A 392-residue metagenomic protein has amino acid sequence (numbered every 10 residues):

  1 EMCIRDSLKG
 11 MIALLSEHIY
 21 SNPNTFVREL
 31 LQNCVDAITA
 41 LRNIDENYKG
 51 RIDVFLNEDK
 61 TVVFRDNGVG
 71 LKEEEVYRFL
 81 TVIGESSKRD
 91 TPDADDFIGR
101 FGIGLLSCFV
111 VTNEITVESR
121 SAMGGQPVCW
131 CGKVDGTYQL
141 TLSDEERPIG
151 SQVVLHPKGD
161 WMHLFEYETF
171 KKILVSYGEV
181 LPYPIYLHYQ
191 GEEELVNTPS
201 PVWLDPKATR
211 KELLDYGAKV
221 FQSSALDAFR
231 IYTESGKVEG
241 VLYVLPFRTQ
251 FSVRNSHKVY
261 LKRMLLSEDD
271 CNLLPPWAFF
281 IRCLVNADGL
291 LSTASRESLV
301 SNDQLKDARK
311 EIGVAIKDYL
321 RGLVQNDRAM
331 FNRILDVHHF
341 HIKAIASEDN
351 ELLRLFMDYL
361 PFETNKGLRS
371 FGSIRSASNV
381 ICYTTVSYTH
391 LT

Functional and structural regions predicted by a protein language model:
E1-D6, V386, H390-T392: Residue-level detector of conserved catalytic or cofactor/ligand-binding positions in enzyme active sites
E1-F165: GHKL (Bergerat-fold) ATPase N-terminal catalytic module, capturing the glycine-rich phosphate-binding loop and acidic
F97, V117-Q139, K158-H163, E168-L391: GHKL/Bergerat-fold ATPase module in large chromosome/replication-associated machines
